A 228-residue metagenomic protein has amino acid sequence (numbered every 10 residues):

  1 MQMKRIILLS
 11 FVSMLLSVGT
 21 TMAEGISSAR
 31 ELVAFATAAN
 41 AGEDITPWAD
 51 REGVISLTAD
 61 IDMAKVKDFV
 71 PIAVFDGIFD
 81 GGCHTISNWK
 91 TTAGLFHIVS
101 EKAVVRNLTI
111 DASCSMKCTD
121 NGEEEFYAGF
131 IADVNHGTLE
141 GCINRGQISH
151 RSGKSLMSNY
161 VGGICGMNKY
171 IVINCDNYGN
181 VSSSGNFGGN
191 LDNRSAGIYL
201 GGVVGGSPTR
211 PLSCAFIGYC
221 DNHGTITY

Functional and structural regions predicted by a protein language model:
M1-I6: Positively charged n-region of N-terminal signal peptides that target proteins for export
L9-S17: Bacterial N-terminal signal peptides
M22-Y228: Surface-exposed repetitive/solenoidal architectures
